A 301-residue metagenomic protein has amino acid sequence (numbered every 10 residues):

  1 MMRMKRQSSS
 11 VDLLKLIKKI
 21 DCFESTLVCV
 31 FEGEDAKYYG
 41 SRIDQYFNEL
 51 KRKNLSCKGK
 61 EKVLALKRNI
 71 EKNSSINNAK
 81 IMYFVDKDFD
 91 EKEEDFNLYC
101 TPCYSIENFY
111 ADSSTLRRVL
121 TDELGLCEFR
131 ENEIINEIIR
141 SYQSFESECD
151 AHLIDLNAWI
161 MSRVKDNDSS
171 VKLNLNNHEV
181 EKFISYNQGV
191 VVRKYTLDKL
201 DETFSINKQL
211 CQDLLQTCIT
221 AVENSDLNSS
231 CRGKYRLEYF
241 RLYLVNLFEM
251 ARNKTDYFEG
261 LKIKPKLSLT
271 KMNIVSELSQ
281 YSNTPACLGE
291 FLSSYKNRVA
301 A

Functional and structural regions predicted by a protein language model:
M1-A301: Acidic, divalent-metal-binding catalytic cores of TOPRIM and closely related two-metal-ion phosphodiester/pyrophosphate
